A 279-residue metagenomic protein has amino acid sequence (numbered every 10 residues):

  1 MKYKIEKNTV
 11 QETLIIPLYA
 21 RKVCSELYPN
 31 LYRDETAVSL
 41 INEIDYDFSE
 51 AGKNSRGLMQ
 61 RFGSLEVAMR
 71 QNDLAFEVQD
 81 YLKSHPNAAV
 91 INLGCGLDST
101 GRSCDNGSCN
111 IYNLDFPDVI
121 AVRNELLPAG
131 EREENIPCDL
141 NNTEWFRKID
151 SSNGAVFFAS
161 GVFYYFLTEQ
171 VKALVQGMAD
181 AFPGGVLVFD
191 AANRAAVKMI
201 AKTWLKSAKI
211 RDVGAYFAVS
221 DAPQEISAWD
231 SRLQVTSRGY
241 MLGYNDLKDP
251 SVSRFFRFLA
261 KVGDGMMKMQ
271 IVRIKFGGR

Functional and structural regions predicted by a protein language model:
M1-I91, C95-C138, S151-S152: Rossmann-like AdoMet
T143-S152: Short amphipathic alpha-helix with an adjacent loop that forms part of the alpha/beta core around
F157-F158: A conserved beta-strand element that flanks and buttresses the S-adenosyl-L-methionine
Y165-D180: A short, conserved alpha-helix within the catalytic core of class I
M178-R194: Conserved beta-strand signature within the Rossmann-like core of class I S-adenosyl-L-methionine
K198-G214: Short, glycine-/aromatic-enriched active-site segment of Class I SAM-dependent methyltransferases
V213-Y240: Short alpha-helix
R232-F258: Conserved catalytic loop of SAM-dependent methyltransferase domains
